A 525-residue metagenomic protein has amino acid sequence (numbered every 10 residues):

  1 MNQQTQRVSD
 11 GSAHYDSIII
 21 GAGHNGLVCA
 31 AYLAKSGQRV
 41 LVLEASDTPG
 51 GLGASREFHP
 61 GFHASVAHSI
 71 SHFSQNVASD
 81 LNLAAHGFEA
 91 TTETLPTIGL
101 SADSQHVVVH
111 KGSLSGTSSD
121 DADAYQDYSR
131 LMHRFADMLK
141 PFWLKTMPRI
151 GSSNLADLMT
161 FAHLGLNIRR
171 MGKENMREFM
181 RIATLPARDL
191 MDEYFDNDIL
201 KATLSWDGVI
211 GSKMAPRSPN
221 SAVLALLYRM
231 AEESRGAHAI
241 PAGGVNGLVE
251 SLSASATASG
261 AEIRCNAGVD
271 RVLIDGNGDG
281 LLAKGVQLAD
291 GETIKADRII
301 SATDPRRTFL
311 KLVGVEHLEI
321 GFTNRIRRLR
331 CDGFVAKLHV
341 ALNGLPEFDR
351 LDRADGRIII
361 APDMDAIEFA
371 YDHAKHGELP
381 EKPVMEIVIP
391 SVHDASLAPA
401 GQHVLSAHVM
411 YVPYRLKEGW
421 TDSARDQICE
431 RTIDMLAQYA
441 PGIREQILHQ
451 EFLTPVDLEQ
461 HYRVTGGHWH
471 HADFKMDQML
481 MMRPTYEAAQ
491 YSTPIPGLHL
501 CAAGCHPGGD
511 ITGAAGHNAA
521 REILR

Functional and structural regions predicted by a protein language model:
M1-S17, K35-S36, M479-M481, T485-Y486 (+2 more regions): Extreme N-terminal leader/targeting segments of oxidoreductases
V8-G151, H471: N-terminal glycine-rich phosphate/pyrophosphate-binding loop and immediately adjacent elements
A13, I240-A242, A261, G268-P399: Mid-domain catalytic core of redox enzymes that form a hydrophobic substrate pocket/lid adjacent to a catalytic redox
T92, C265-A267: Short loop/edge segments at beta-strand edges and connector loops that shape dinucleotide/nucleotide cofactor-binding
H133-S259, V464-M479: Active-site/ligand-binding neighborhood in enzyme catalytic cores
N197, K201-P216, P380-V388, G442-H506: A glycine-rich dinucleotide-binding beta-alpha-beta segment and adjacent secondary-structure elements that constitute
N343-H461: C-terminal segments that line or cap access tunnels to active or ligand-binding sites in enzymes and enzyme-associated
A503-L524: A conserved FAD-binding loop/helix module that cradles the flavin
